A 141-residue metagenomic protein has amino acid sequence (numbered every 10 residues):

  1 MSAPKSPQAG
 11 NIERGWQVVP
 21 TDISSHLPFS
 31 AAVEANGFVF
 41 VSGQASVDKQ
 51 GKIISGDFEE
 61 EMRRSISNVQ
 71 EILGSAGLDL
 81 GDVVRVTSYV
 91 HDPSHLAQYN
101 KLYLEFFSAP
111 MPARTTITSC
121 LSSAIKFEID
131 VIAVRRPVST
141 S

Functional and structural regions predicted by a protein language model:
M1-S67, E71-V84, V90-S141: N-terminal presequence-like segments and the immediate start of the first folded domain
